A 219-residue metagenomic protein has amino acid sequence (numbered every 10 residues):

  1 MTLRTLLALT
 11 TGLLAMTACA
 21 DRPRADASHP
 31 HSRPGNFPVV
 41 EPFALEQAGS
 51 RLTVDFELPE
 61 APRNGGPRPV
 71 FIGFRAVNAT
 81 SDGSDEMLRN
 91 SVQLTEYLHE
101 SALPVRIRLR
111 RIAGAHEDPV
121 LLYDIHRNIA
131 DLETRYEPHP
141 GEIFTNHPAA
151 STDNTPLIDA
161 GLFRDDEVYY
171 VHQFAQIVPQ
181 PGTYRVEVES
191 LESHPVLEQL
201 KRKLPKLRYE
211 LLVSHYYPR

Functional and structural regions predicted by a protein language model:
M1-L7: Bacterial N-terminal signal peptides that target proteins for export
M16-A18: C-terminal motif of bacterial Sec signal peptides marking the signal peptidase cleavage site
A20-R22: Bacterial signal peptide processing site
P34-E46, R110-P179, V196: Extended, solvent-exposed segments with strong compositional bias
E46, V54-R68, Q173-Y184, Y216-P218: Extracellular and analogous surface-interaction loops
F74-A76, D85-N146, K206-Y216: Extended low-complexity, serine/threonine- and proline-enriched intrinsically disordered segments
V188-P195: Short beta-strand-plus-loop segments that form exposed binding edges in beta-rich domains
V196-K203: Beta-sandwich strand segments
